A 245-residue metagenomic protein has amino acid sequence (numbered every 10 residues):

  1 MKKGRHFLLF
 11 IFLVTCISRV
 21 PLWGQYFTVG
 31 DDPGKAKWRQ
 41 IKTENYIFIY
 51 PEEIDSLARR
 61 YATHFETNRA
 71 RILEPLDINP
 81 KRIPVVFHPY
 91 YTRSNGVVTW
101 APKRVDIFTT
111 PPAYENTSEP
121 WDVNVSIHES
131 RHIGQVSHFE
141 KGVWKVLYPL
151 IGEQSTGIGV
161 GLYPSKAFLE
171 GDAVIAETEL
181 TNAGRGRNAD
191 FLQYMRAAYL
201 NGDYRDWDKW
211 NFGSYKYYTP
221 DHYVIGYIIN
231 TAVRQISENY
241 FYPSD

Functional and structural regions predicted by a protein language model:
M1-D31: Bacterial Sec-dependent N-terminal signal peptides
G24-G159, S165: Juxtacatalytic substrate-recognition/specificity segment
T28-G30, P102-K103, P120-V125, H138-I236 (+1 more regions): Acidic/His/Gly-enriched intrinsically disordered linker/tail segments that often contain short helix/coil "MoRF-like"
E52, S244-D245: Short hydrophobic alpha-helical segments that form membrane-spanning helices or hydrophobic packing faces of helical
A58-Y61, I236, Y240: Membrane-helix boundary connector in multi-pass membrane proteins
I78, N239-Y242: Intrinsically disordered or highly flexible coil/loop and linker segments, enriched in small and charged/polar residues
